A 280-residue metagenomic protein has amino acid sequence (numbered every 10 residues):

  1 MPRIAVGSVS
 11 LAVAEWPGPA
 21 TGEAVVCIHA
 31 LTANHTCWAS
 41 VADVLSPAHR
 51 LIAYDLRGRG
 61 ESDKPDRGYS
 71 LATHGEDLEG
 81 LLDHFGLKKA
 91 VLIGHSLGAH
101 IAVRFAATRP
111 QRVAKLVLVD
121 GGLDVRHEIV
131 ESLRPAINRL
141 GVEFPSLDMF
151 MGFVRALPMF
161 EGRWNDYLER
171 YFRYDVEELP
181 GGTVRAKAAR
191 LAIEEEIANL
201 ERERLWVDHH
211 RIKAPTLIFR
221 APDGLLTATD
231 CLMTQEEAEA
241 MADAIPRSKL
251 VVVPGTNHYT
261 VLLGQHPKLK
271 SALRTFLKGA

Functional and structural regions predicted by a protein language model:
M1-S10: N-terminal cap/lid segment of alpha/beta-hydrolase-fold proteins
A12-E61: Conserved HGGG/HGGXW glycine-rich cap/lid loop of the alpha/beta-hydrolase fold
T73-A90: Conserved acidic catalytic loop of the alpha/beta-hydrolase fold
K88-H127: Conserved hydrolase catalytic core segment
P145-E203: Conserved alpha/beta-hydrolase catalytic His-Asp/Glu region
E177-A244: Conserved serine/cysteine hydrolase catalytic core
A242-G255: Catalytic histidine neighborhood in serine/cysteine hydrolases with alpha/beta-hydrolase-type architecture
V253-Q265: Catalytic histidine-centered segment of alpha/beta-hydrolase-like enzymes
